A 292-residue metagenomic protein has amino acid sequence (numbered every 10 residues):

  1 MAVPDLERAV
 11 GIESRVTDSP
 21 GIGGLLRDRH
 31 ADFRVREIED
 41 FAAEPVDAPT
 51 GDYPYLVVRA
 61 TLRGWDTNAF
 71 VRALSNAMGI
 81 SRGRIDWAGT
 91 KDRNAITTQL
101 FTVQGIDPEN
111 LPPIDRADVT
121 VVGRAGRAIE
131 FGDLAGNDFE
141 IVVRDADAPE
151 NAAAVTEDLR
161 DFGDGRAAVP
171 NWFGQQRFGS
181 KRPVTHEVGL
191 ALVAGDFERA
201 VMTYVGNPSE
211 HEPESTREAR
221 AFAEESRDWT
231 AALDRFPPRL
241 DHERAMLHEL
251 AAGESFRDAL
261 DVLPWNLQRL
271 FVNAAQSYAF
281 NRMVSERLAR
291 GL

Functional and structural regions predicted by a protein language model:
A2-A48, Y55, N68, A77 (+1 more regions): Extended, charged/glycine-rich binding lobes that contact polyanionic ligands
P54-W65: Conserved interaction-surface patches within small, structured recognition/assembly domains
V71: Generic structural marker for isolated residues within well-ordered, non-membrane alpha-helices of soluble domains
